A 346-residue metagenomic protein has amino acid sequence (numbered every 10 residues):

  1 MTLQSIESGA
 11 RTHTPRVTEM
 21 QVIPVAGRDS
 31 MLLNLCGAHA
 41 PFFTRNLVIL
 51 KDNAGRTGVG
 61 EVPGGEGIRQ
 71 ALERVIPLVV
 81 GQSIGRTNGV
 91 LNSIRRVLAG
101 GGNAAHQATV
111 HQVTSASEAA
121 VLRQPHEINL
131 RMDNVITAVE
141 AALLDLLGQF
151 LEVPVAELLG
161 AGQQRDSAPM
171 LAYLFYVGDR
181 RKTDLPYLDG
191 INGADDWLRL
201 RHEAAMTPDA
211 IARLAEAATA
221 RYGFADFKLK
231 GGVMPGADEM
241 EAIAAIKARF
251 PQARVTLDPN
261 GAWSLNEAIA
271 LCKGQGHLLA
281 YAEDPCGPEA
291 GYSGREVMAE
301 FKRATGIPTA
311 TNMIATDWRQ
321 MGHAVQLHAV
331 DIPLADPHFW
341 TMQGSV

Functional and structural regions predicted by a protein language model:
T2-P63, Q70, R74, L78: Structured beta-strand/loop patches that form or line metal/cofactor-binding pockets in enzymes
V17, G55, V75, V139 (+5 more regions): Conserved, mostly hydrophobic/aromatic
G37-H39, E61-R69, I136, Y173-R180: Glycine-rich phosphate/pyrophosphate-binding beta-alpha loops
K51-N53, T57-F150: Metal- or metallocofactor-binding catalytic centers and their adjacent structured scaffolds across diverse enzyme
L130, N134, A142-D189: Glycine-rich, aromatic-flanked loop segments that form ligand/cofactor-binding clefts across common enzyme folds
P169-A212, G231-G232, N260-L265, A310-I314: Active-site mouth loops of central-metabolism enzymes
L214-F227: Catalytic domains of carbohydrate-active enzymes, especially glycoside hydrolases
L229-V346: Catalytic core of soluble alpha/beta enzymes
